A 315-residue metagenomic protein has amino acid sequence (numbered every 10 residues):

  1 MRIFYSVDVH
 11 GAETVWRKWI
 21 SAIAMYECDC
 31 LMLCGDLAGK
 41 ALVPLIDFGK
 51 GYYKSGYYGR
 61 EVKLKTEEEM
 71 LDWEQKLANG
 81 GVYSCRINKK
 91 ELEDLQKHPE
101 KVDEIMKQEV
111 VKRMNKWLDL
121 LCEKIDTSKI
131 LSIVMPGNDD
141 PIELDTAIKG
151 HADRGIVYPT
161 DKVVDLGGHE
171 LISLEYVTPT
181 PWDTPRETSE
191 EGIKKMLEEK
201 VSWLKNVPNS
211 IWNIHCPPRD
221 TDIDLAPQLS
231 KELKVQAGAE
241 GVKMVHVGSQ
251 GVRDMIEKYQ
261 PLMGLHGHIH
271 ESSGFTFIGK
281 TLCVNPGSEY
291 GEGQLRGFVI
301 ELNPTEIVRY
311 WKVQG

Functional and structural regions predicted by a protein language model:
M1-H10, G168-T180, I211-H215, L282-S288 (+1 more regions): Active-site-proximal beta-strand elements of phosphoester/diester hydrolases
H10-T14, A38-L42, V134-D145, V164 (+4 more regions): Active-site environment of divalent metal-dependent phosphoester hydrolases
G11, K162-G167, T184, T188 (+3 more regions): Binuclear metal-dependent phosphoesterase catalytic core
E13-K18, Y26, P44, E199 (+5 more regions): Catalytic phosphate/metal-binding cores of nucleic-acid and nucleotide-processing enzymes, i.e., regions that mediate
V15-L166: Core catalytic region of metal-dependent phosphoesterases/phosphodiesterases, especially metallo-beta-lactamase-like
P99-V111, I211-Q260: Active-site-proximal segments of metal-dependent phosphoesterases and phosphodiesterases across multiple
L131-I133, V157, E170, N209-I211 (+2 more regions): Proline-centered loop/turn at the N-terminus of a beta-strand
H169-S210, V245-H246, Q250: Binuclear metal-dependent hydrolase catalytic cores centered on His/Asp/Glu-rich metal-binding motifs
